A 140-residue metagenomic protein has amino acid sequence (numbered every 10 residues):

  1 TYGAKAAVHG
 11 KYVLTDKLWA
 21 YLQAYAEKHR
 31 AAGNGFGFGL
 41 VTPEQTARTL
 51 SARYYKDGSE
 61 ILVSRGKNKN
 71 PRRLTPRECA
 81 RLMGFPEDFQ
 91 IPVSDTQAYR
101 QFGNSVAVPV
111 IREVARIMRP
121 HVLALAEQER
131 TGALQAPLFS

Functional and structural regions predicted by a protein language model:
T1-S140: S-adenosyl-L-methionine-dependent DNA methyltransferase catalytic core
